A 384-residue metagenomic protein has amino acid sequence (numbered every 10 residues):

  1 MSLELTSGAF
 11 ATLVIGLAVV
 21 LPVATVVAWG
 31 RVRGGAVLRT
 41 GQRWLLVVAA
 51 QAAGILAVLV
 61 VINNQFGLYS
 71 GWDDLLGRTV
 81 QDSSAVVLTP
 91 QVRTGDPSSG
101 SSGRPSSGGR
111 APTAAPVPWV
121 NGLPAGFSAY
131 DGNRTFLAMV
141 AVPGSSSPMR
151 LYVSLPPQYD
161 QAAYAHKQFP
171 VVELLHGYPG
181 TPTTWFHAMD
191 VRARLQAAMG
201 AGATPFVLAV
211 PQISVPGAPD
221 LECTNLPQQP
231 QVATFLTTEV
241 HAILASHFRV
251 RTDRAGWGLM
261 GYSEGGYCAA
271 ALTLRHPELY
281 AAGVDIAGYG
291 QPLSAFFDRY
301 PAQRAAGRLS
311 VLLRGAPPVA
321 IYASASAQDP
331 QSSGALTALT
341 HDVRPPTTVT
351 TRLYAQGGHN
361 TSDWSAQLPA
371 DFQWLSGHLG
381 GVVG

Functional and structural regions predicted by a protein language model:
M1-G384: Non-catalytic cap/lid and distal C-terminal segments of serine-dependent acyl enzymes
